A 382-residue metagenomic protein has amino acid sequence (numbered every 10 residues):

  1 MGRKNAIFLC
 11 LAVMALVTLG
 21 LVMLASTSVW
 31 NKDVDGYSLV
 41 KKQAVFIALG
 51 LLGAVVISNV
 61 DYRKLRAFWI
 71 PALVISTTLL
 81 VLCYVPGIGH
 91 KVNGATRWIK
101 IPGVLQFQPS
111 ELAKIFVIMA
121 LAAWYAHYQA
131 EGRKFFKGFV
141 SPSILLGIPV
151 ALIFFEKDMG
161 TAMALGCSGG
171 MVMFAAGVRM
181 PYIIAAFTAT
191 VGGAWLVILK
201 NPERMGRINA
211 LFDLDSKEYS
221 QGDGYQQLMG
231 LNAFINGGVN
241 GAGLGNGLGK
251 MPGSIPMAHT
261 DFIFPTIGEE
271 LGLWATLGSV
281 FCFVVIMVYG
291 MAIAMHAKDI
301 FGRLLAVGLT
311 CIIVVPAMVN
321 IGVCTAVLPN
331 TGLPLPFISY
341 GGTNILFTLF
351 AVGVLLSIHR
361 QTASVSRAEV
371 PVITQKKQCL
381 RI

Functional and structural regions predicted by a protein language model:
M1-L9: Flexible extramembrane loops and terminal tails that flank transmembrane helices in small membrane-associated subunits
C10-T18, V22-S26, W30-Q226, P265-V323 (+2 more regions): Hydrophobic alpha-helical transmembrane segments of multi-pass inner membrane proteins, especially in bacterial systems
S26-S28, G247, S339, S357: Short linear Ser/Thr-Pro motifs
I99, F107, V239-N240, L244 (+2 more regions): Short clusters of hydrophobic/aromatic residues that line enzyme substrate/ligand-binding pockets
I101, G224-G245: Extracytosolic (periplasmic/ER-lumenal) interhelical loops and adjacent juxtamembrane/interface segments of multi-pass
A164, N246-M251, C282, T325-P334 (+1 more regions): Re-entrant/interfacial helical elements at transmembrane boundaries that shape and gate the permeation pathway
V239-W274, A294: Long extracytoplasmic/lumenal interhelical loops at the membrane interface of multi-pass membrane proteins
A326-A368: Transmembrane alpha-helices of multi-pass inner-membrane enzymes
